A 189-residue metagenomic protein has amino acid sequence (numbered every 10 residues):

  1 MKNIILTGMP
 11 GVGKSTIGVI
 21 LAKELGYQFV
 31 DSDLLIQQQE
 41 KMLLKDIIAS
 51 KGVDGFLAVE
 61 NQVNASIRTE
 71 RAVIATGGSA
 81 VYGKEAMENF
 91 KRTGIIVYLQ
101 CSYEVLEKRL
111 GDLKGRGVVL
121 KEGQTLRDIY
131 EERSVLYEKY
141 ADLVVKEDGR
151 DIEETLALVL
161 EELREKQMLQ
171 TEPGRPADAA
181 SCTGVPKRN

Functional and structural regions predicted by a protein language model:
L6: Hydrophobic anchor at the beta1->P-loop junction of P-loop NTPases
M9: P-loop (Walker A) phosphate-binding loop of NTP-binding proteins
V12: ATP-binding Walker
S15: Walker A/P-loop
I20, E24, S134-N189: NTP-dependent small-molecule kinase module
K23-S32: Post-Walker A helix-loop "phosphate-sensing" segment adjacent to the P-loop in P-loop NTPases
L34-A80, K84-E88: ATP-dependent small-molecule kinase phosphotransfer cores that center on conserved nucleotide phosphate-binding segments
T93-V135: A glycine- and Lys/Arg-enriched "phosphate-lid" helix/loop adjacent to the NTP-binding pocket of small-molecule kinases
